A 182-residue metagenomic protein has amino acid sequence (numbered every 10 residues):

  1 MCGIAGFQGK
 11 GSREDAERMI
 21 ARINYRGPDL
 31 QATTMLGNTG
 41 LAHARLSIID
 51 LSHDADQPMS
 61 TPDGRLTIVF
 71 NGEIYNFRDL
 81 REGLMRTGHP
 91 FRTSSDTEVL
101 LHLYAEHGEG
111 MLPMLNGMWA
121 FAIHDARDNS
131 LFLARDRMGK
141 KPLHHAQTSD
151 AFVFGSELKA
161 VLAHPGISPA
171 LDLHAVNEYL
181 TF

Functional and structural regions predicted by a protein language model:
M1-F182: Cysteine-centered catalytic environments shared across enzyme families
